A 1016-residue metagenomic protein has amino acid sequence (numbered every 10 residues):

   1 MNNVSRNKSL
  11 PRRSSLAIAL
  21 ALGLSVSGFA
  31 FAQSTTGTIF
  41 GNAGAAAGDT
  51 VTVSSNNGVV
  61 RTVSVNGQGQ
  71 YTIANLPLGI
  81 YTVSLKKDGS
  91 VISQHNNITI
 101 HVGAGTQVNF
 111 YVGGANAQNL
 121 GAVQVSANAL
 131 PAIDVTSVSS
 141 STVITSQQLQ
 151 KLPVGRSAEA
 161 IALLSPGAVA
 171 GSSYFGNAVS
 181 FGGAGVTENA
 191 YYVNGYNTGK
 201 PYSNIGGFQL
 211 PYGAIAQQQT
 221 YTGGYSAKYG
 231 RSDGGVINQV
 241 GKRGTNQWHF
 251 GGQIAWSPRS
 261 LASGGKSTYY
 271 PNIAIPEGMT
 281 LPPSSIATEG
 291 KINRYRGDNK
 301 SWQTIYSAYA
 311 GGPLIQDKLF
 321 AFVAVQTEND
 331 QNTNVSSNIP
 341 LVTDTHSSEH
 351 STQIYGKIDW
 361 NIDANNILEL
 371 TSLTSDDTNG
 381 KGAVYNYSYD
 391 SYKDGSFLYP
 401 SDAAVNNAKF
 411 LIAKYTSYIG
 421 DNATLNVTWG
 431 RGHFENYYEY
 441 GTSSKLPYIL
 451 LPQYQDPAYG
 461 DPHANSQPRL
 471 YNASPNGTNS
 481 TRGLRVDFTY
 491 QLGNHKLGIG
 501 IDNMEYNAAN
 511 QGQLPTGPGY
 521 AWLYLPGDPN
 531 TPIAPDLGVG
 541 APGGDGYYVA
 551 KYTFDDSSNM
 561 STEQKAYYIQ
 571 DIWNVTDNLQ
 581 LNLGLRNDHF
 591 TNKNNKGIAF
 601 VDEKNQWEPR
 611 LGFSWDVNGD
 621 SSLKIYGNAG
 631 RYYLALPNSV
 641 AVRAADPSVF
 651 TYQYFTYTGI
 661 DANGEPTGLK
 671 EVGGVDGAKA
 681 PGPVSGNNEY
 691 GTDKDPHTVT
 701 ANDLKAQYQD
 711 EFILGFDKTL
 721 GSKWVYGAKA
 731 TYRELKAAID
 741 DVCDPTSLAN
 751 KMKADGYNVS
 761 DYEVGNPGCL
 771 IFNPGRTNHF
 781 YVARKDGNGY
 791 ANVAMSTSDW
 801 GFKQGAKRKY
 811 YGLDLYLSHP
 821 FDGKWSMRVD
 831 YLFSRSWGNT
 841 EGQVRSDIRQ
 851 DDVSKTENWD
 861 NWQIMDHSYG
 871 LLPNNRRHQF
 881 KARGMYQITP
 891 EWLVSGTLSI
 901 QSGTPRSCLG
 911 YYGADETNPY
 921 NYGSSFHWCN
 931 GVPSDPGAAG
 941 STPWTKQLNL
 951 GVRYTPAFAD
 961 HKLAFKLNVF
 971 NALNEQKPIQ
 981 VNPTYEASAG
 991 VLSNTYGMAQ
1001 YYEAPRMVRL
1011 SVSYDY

Functional and structural regions predicted by a protein language model:
A30-N128: Periplasm-facing N-terminal accessory domains of Gram-negative outer-membrane beta-barrel systems
N66, G89-G113, A122-R243, K291-R294 (+1 more regions): Periplasmic N-terminal accessory/gating domains of Gram-negative outer-membrane beta-barrel systems
G171, N595, V601-K604, E608 (+4 more regions): Solvent-exposed loop/turn elements at secondary-structure boundaries
Y295-G382, A403-L425, P609: Transmembrane beta-barrel wall of Gram-negative outer-membrane proteins
K318-L319, N365-L368, N422-L425, H495-L497 (+7 more regions): Repeated loop/turn-to-beta-strand initiation elements of outer-membrane beta-barrel proteins
H350, I367-Y568, P745, K751-K753 (+4 more regions): Replace "related TpsB outer-membrane translocases also match" with "some related outer-membrane beta-barrels such as
T576, Q580, K723, G727-C908 (+1 more regions): Gram-negative outer-membrane beta-barrel transporters
K723, K736-A737, R835-W837, P890-W928 (+2 more regions): C-terminal beta-signal and adjacent terminal beta-strands/loops of Gram-negative outer-membrane beta-barrel proteins
